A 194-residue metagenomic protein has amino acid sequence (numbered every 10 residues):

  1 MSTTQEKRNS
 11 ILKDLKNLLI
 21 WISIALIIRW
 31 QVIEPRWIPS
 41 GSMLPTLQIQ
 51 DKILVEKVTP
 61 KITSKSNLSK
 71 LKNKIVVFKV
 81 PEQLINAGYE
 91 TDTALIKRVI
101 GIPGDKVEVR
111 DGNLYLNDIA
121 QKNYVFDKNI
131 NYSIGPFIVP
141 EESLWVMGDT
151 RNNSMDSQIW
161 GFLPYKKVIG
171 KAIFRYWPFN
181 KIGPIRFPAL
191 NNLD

Functional and structural regions predicted by a protein language model:
M1-A94, K166-K167, K171-D194: Protein maturation boundaries and topogenic segments
K52, I75, K106, S143-L144: Residue-level marker of beta-strand positions
D92-I119: Mid-length scaffold segments of soluble, non-membrane domains
L116-Y132: PP2C/PPM family metal-dependent serine/threonine protein phosphatase catalytic domain, recognizing the conserved
D127-S143: Acidic loop->beta-strand submotif enriched in PP2C/PPM serine/threonine phosphatases
G148: Phosphate/adenylate-binding glycine loop and adjacent helical scaffold
S154-I159: Active-site loop architecture of trypsin-fold serine endopeptidases
